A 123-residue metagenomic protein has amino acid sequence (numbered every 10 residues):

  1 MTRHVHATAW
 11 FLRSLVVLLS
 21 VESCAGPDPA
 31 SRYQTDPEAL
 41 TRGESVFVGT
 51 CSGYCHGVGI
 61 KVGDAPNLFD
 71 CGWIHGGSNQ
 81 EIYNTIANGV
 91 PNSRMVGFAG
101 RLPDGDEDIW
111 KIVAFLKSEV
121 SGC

Functional and structural regions predicted by a protein language model:
M1-P37: N-terminal export/targeting leaders of redox proteins
C24-A39, V58-G72: His/Cys-centered metal/cofactor-coordination and adjacent catalytic loops
A30, V46-V48, S118-C123: Short sequence/structural segments immediately N-terminal
T35-V58, I74, E81-N84, N88: Sequence/structural segment immediately N-terminal to covalent heme-attachment motifs in c-type and related
E38, G77, D104-E107: Residue-level signal for the nucleotide or nucleotide-sugar donor/cofactor binding architecture
G63-D70, A87-G122: Axial heme c-ligation environment in periplasmic c-type cytochrome domains
N79-I82, I109: Short amphipathic alpha-helix in the helical subdomain of ABC transporter nucleotide-binding domains
